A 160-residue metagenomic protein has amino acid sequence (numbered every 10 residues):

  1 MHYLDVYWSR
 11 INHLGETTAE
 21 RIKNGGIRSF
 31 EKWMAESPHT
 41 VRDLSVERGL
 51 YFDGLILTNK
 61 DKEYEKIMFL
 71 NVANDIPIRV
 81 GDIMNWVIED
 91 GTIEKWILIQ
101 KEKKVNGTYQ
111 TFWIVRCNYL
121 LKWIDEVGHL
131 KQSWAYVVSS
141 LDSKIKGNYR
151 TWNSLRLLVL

Functional and structural regions predicted by a protein language model:
M1-I56: N-terminal low-complexity, intrinsically disordered tails enriched in Ser/Pro/Gly and acidic/polar residues
K32-L160: Short, conserved turn/kink motifs that form compact alpha/beta structural patches or helix kinks used as
